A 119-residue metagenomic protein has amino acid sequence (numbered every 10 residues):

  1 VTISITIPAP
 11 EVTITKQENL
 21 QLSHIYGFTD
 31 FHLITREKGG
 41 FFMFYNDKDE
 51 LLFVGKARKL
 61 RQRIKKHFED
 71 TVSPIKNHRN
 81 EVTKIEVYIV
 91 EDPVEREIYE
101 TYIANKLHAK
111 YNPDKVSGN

Functional and structural regions predicted by a protein language model:
V1-R58, Q62, K84, V94-I98 (+1 more regions): GIY-YIG nuclease catalytic motif and its immediate N-terminal context
T35, P74-I75: Short, flexible segments with low predicted structural confidence
I64-P74: Basic, amphipathic alpha-helical patches used to engage nucleic acids or provide basic targeting signals, exemplified
K66, A104-Y111: Short arginine-rich
I75-H78, V82-P93: Basic nucleic-acid-binding interfaces
A109-N119: Coupling/hinge elements of helicase-like and P-loop NTPase modules
